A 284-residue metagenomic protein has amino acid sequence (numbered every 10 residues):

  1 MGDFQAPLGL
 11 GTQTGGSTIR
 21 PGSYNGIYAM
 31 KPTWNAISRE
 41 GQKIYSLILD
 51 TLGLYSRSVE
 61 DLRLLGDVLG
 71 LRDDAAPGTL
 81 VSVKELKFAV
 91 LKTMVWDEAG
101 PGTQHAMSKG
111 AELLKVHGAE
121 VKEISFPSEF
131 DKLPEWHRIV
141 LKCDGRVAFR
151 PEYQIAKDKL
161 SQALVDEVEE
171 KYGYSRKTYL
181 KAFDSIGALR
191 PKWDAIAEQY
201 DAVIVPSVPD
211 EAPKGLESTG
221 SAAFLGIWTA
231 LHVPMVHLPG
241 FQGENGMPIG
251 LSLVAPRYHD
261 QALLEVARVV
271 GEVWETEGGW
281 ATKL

Functional and structural regions predicted by a protein language model:
Q5-W96, S108-H117, Y174, L180 (+2 more regions): Structural helix-boundary/capping segments
S23-G26, D131, E135-L141, G220-S221 (+1 more regions): Short low-complexity, flexible loop/linker segments enriched in glycine and/or proline with clustered acidic
E85-K87, I139-D194, P239-L251: Short helix-loop capping/hinge segments that flank enzyme active sites or metal/cofactor-binding pockets
P101-S125, F149-I155, Y179, F183-Y200: Acyltransferase
E120-H137, V168-E169, G243: Short connector loops at secondary-structure junctions
W136-H137, K181, S207-I227: Short, surface-exposed loop/helix-turn segments at secondary-structure junctions that function as lids/hinges flanking
K192-D194, S218-P239: Small-aliphatic-rich amphipathic alpha-helix that forms the alpha element of a beta-alpha
